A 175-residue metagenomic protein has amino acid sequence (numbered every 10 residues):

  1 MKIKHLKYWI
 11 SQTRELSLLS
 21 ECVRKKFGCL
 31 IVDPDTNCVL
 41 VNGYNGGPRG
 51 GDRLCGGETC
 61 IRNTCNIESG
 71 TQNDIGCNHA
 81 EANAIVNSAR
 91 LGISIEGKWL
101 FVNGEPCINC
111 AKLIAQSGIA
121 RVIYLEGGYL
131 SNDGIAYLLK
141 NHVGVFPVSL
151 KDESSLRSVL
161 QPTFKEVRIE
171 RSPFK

Functional and structural regions predicted by a protein language model:
M1-K175: Zinc-dependent deaminase catalytic domain
